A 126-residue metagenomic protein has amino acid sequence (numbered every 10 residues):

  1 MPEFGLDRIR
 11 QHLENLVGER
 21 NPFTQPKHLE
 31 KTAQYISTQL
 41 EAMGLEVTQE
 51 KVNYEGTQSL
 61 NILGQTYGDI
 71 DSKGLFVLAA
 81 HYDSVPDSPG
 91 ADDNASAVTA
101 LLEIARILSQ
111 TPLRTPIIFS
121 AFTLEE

Functional and structural regions predicted by a protein language model:
M1-E3, G18-E30, E50-V52, V85-N94 (+1 more regions): Second-shell loop/turn segments in exported
G5-H12, E19, H28, T32 (+4 more regions): Stable alpha-helical elements in mature extracytoplasmic
D7, L13, I62, F76 (+1 more regions): A broad, low-specificity signal marking well-ordered, structured residues that form hydrophobic/aromatic
I9, D71-A80: Short coil-to-beta-strand
Q11-D69: A non-catalytic alpha/beta surface segment that caps or lines the substrate-entry region of metallo-dependent hydrolase
E46, N53-E55, D69-D71, Y82-P86 (+1 more regions): Solvent-exposed loop/turn segments at secondary-structure junctions within structured extracellular/periplasmic domains
S59, K73, P112-R114: Extracytoplasmic
G64, L78-E126: Alpha-helical metal-binding/catalytic segments enriched in His/Glu/Asp
